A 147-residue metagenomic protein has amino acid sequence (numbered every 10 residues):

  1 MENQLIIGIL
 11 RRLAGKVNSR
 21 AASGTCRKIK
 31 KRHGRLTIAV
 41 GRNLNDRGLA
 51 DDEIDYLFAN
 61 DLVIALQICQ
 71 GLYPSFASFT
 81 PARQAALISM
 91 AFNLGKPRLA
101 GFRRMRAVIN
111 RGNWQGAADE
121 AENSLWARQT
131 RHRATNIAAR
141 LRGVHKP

Functional and structural regions predicted by a protein language model:
E2-T25, R42-R47, E53-D55, A59-N60 (+2 more regions): Long, amphipathic alpha-helical surface segments
I6-I7, R12, R35-T37, Q84: A residue-level signal for beta-strand positions that form part of recognition/binding surfaces within mature
R20-H33, S78: Catalytic glycan-binding domains that act on GlcNAc-containing polysaccharides
K28, H33-R35, S89, R106: N-terminal hydrophobic or amphipathic segments with adjacent small-residue motifs that include Sec signal peptides
K30-R47: Substrate-binding/active-site groove segments that recognize and process beta-1,4-linked N-acetyl-hexosamine
A59-M105: An amphipathic, hydrophobic-aromatic interaction surface with interspersed Lys/Arg that forms lipid/phosphate-bearing
